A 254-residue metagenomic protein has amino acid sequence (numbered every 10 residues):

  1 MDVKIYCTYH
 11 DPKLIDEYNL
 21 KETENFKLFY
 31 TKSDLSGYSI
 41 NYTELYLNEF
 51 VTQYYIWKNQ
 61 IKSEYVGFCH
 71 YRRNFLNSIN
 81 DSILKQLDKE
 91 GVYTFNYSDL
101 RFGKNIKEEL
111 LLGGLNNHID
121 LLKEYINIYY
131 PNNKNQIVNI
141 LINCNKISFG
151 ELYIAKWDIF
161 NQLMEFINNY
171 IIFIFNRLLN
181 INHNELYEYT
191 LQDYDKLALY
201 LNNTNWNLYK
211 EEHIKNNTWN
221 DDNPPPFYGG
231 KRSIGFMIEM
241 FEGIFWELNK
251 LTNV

Functional and structural regions predicted by a protein language model:
M1-V254: ER/Golgi luminal nucleotide-sugar-dependent glycosyltransferases, focusing on the catalytic module
